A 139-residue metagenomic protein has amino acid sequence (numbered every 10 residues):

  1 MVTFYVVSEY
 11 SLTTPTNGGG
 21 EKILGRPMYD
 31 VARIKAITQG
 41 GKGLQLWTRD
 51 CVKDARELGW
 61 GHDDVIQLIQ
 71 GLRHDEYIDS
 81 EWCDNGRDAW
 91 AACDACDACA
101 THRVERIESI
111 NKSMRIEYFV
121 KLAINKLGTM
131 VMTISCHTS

Functional and structural regions predicted by a protein language model:
V2-G41: N-terminal targeting/trafficking signals and adjacent low-complexity tails
T3, S8, D75, D97-A100 (+1 more regions): Intrinsically disordered, low-complexity segments enriched in small/polar residues
E21, W47, G86, I107-S109: Short, well-ordered helical secondary-structure segments
Y29-A100: Compact soluble domain cores
R73, R103, I124-K126: Generic secondary-structure microfeatures
A98-N111: Short beta-strand segments that buttress and anchor functional surface loops
I110-S139: Enriched for short, Lys/Arg-rich terminal
